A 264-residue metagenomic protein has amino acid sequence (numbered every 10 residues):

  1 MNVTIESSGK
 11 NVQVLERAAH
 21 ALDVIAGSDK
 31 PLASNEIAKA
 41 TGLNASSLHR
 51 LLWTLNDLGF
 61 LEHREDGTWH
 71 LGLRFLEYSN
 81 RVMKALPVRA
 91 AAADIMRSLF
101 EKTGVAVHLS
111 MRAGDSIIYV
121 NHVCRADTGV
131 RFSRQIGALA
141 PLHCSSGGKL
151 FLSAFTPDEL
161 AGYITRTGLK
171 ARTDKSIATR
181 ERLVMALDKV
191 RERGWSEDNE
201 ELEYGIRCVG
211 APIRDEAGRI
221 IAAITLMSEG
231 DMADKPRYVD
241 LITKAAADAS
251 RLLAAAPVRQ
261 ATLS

Functional and structural regions predicted by a protein language model:
M1-A85, R89, S250-A255: N-terminal helix-turn-helix
E6-L32, R97-Y119, K244-A245, S250-S264: An N-terminal domain-start capping segment
K10, D66, V107, C208-G210: Short loop/turn microsegments at loop-to-beta-strand junctions
G67-T167: Amphipathic alpha-helical effector-binding/dimerization core of metabolite-sensing transcriptional regulators
A91-L99, I164-V209, D248, L252: Short, basic/aromatic recognition patches
R180-R182, R193, Y204, I220-S264: Juxtadomain coupling helices with adjacent low-complexity linkers
I213-E216: Sensor-regulatory modules in signal-transduction proteins
